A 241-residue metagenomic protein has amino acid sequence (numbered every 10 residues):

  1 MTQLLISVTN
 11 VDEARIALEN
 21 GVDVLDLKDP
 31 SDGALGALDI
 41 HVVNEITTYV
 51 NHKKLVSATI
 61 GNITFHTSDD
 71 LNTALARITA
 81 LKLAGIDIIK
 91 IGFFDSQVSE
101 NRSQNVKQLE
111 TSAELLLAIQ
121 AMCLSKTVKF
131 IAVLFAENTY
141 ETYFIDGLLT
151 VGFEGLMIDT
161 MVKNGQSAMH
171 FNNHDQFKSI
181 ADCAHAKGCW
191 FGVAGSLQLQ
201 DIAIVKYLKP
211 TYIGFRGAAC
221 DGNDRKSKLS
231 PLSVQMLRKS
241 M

Functional and structural regions predicted by a protein language model:
M1-N10, A58-T73, I131-E141, M169-H170: Active-site mouth loops of central-metabolism enzymes
L4-I6, L25-L27, K54-N62, I89-I91 (+4 more regions): Hydrophobic faces of well-ordered beta-strands that scaffold small-molecule active sites in alpha/beta enzyme cores
D12-N20, I63-L83, T139-L148, V193 (+1 more regions): Catalytic cores of alpha/beta
L25-G36, A84-V98, G155-G165, L208-P231: Glycine-rich phosphate-binding active-site loops on the catalytic face of alpha/beta enzymes
D39-V43, L71-A76, S112-A118, I145-G147 (+2 more regions): Charged helix-capping and loop-helix junction motifs
I40-I46, R102-L115, I119, F215-M241: C-terminal helical cap(s) of enzyme catalytic domains, especially alpha/beta-barrels
H41-S112: Glycine/small-residue-rich loop that forms an oxyanion/phosphate-binding "nest" at active or ligand-binding sites
F135-Q176, C183: Histidine/lysine/aspartate-rich catalytic loop segments that bind and position anionic ligands
